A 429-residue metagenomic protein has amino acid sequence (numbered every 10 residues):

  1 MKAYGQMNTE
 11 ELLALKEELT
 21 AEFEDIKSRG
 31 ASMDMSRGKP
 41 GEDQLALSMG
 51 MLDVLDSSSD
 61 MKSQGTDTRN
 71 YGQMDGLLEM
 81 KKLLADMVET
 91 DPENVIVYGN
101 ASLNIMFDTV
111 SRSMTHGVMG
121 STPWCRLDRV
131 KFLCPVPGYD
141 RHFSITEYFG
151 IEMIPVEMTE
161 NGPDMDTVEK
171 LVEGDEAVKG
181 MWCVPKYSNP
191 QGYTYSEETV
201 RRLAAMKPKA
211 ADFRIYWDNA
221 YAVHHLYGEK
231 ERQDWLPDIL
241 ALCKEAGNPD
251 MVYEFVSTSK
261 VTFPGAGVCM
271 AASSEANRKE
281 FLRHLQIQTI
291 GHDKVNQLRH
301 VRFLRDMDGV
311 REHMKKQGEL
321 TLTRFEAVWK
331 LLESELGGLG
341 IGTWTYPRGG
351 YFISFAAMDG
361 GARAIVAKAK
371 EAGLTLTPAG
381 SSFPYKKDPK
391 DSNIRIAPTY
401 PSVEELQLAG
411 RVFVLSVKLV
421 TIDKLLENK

Functional and structural regions predicted by a protein language model:
K2-D75, M80, A85-D86, E371-L374: N-terminal "arm"/small-domain region of PLP-dependent enzymes with the aminotransferase-like
D60, T66-A211, A222-G247, A362 (+2 more regions): Conserved core of the PLP fold type I
D218-N219: Walker B catalytic acidic pair
A241-L322, E335, I422: Conserved core segment of the aminotransferase class I/II
S273, S354-G360, L376-V417: Conserved PLP-binding active-site segment of the aspartate aminotransferase-like
K315-W329, I341-A356: Conserved glycine-rich beta-strand-loop-beta hairpin in the small C-terminal domain of fold type I
I365-E371, A409-V414: Short amphipathic alpha-helices in soluble, non-transmembrane regions that often serve as interface/regulatory elements
